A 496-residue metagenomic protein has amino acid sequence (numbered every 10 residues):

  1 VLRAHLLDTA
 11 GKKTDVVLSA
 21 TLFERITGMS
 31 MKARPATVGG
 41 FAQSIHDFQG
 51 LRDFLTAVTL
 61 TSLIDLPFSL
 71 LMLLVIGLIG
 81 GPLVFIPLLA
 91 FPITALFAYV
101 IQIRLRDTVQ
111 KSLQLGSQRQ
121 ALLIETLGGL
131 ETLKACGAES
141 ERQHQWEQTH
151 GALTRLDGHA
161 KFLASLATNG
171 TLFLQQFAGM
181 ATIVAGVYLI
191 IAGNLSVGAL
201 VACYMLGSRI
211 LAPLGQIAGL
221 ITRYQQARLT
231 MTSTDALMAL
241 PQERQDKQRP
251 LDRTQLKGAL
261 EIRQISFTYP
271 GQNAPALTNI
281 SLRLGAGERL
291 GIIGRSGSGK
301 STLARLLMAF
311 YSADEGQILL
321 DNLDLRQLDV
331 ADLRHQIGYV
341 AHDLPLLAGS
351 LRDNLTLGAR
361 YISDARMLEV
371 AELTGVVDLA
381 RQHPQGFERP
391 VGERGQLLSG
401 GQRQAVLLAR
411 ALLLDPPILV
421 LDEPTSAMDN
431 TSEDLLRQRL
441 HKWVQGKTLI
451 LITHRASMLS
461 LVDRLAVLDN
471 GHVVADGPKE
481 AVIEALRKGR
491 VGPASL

Functional and structural regions predicted by a protein language model:
V1, F91-I93, A164-Q175, V184 (+1 more regions): Hydrophobic alpha-helical segments in the permease module
V1, T61-K111, V184-L195, A212: Transmembrane helices of ABC transporter permease
V1-D15, I86, L96-F97, V197-G198 (+1 more regions): Transmembrane-helix motif of ABC transporter permease domains
L7, T27-L71, G128: Juxtamembrane loop-to-helix connectors within ABC transporter transmembrane domains
D8, L115, A135-A138, F162 (+1 more regions): Cytosolic ends of transmembrane helices, especially the final helix of ABC transmembrane type-1 domains
A20, E24-R25, M29-G39, K111-A160 (+2 more regions): Loop segments that connect adjacent transmembrane helices in multi-pass transporters
E243-Q255: Pre-NBD coupling/linker segments of ABC/ABC-like ATPases
R253-L496: ABC-type nucleotide-binding domain
